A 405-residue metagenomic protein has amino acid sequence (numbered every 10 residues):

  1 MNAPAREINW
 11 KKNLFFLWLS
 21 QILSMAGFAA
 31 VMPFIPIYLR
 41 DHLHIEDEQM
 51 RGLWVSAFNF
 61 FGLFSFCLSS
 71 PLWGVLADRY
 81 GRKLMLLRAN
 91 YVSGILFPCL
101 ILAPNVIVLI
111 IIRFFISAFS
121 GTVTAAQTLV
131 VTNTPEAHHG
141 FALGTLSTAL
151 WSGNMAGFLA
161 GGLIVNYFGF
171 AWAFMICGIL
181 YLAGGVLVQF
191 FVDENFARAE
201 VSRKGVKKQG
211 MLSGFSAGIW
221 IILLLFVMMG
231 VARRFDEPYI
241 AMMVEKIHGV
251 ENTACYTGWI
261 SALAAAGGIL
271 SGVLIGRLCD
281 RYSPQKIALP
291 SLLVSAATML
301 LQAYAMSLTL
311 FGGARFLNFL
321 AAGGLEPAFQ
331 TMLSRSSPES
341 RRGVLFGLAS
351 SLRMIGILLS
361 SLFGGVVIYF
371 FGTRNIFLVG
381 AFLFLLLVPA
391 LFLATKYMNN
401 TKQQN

Functional and structural regions predicted by a protein language model:
M1-K11, D193-L223: Juxtamembrane intracellular "pre-TM" segments in multi-pass secondary transporters
I22, L96, I107-G121, L310-G324: Hydrophobic core of transmembrane alpha-helices in multi-pass small-molecule transporters, especially MFS/SLC-type
F34-G52, Y239-C255: Short amphipathic helix-loop junctions that connect adjacent transmembrane helices in Major Facilitator Superfamily/SLC
G62-P71, G121, N154-M155, A265-V273 (+1 more regions): Residue-level signature of mid-helix packing/kink "hotspots" within the transmembrane helices of 12-pass Major
C67-P104, C279-Y282: Conserved MFS/SLC helix-loop-helix module at the cytosolic interface between two early adjacent transmembrane helices
L84-C99, G178, K286-L301, A381: Structural signature of the two symmetry-related core transmembrane helices
I112-L150: Cytoplasmic helix-loop-helix junction between adjacent transmembrane helices in 12-TM secondary transporters
T122-T134, G324-S337: Intracellular juxtamembrane helix-capping segments at the cytosolic ends of symmetry-related transmembrane helices
